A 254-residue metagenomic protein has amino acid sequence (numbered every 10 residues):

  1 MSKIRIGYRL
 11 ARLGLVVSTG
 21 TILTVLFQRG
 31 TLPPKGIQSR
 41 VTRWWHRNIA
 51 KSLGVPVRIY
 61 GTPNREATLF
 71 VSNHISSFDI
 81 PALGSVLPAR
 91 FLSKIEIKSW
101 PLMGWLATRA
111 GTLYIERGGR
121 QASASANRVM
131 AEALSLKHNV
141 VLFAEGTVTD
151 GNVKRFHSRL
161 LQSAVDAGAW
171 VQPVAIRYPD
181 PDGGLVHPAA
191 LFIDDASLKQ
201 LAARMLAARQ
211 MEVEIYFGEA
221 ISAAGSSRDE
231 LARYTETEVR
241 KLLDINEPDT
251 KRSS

Functional and structural regions predicted by a protein language model:
M1-R58, W105-A110, A208: A transmembrane-helix-recognition feature enriched in membrane-embedded lipid enzymes and envelope glyco-/phospholipid
G20-L32, G36, A50-S52, E66-R120: Catalytic core of membrane glycerolipid acyltransferases/transacylases, capturing the structured, soluble-facing
R47, S52-Y60, F78-I80, F156-D166 (+1 more regions): Soluble, non-transmembrane catalytic domains of enzymes that act on hydrophobic metabolites at membranes
A67-L69, T112, K137-F143, H157 (+2 more regions): Residue-level preference for the first positions of well-ordered beta-strands
K94, I115, F143, V174-I176: Generic beta-sheet signal
L102-G104, N152-Y234: A cross-family acyltransferase "interaction/gating" segment
A133-L161: Catalytic-site beta-strand/loop segments enriched in glycine and acidic/polar residues
